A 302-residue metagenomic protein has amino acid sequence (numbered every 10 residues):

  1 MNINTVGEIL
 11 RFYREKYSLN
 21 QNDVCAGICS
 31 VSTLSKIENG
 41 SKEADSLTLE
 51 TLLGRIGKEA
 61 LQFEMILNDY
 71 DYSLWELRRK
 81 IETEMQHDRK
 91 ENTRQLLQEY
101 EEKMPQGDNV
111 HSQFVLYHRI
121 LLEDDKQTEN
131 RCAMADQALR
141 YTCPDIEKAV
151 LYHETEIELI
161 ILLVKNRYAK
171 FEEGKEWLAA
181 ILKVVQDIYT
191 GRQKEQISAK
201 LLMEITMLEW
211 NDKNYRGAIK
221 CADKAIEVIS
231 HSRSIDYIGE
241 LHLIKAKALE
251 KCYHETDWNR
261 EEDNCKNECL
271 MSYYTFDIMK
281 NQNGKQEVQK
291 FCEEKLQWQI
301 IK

Functional and structural regions predicted by a protein language model:
M1-K16: A short, Lys/Arg-rich alpha-helix, primarily the initiator
Y17-K36: Short alpha-helical DNA-recognition segment
L47-Q62: DNA major-groove recognition helix of helix-turn-helix/homeodomain DNA-binding modules
D71-Y72, Q106-S112, A149-E156, R192-Q196 (+2 more regions): Residue signature of alpha-solenoid helical repeat architecture, marking inter-repeat boundaries and helix-start
Y72-K126: Helix-turn-helix/homeodomain-like alpha-helical modules used for DNA recognition and transcription-factor dimerization
W75, F114, H153-I160, K200 (+3 more regions): Residue register of alpha-helical TPR repeats
L97-M104, D136-E147, A179-T190, D223-S234 (+1 more regions): Amphipathic alpha-helical segments of tetratricopeptide repeats
